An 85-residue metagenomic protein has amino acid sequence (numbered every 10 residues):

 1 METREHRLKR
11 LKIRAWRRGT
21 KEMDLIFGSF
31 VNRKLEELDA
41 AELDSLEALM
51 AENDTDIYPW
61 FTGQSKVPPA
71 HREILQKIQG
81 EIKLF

Functional and structural regions predicted by a protein language model:
E2-F85: Positively charged, polar, low-complexity stretches
